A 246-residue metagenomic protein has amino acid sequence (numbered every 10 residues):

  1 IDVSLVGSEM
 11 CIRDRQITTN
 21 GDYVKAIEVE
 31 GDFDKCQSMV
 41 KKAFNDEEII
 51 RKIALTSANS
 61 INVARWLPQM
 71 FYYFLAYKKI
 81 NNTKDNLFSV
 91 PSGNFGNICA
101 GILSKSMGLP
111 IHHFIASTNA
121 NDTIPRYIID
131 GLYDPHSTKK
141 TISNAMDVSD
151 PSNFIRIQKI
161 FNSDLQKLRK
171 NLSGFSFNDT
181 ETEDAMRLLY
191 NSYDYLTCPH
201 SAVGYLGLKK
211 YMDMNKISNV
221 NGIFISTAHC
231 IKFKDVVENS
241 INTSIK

Functional and structural regions predicted by a protein language model:
I1-G7, C11-I12: Single conserved hydrophobic/aromatic residue that forms the stacking wall/gate of nucleotide- or nucleobase-binding
S8, V63-W66, P91-N97, P199-G204 (+1 more regions): Gly/Ser/Thr-rich loops at beta-strand to alpha-helix junctions that form or flank small-molecule/cofactor-binding
R13-I61, R65, A116-L206, S240-K246: Active-site/ligand-binding loops adjacent to catalytic centers
G21-V24, R51-K52, T83-N86, L109-H112 (+1 more regions): Short coil/turn connectors at secondary-structure junctions
Q37-K42, R51-S104, L109: Domain-scale recognition of functional cores that engage charged ligands
Q69-A76, I80, P199-Y211: Phosphate/ATP-binding catalytic cores across multiple sugar-kinase/actin-like superfamilies, primarily ASKHA
N86-S89, L196-L208, V220-F224: Substrate-binding/catalytic subdomain of NAD(P)-dependent oxidoreductase enzymes
L109-I129, L206-K246: Catalytic phosphate/nucleotide-handling subdomain of diverse soluble enzymes
